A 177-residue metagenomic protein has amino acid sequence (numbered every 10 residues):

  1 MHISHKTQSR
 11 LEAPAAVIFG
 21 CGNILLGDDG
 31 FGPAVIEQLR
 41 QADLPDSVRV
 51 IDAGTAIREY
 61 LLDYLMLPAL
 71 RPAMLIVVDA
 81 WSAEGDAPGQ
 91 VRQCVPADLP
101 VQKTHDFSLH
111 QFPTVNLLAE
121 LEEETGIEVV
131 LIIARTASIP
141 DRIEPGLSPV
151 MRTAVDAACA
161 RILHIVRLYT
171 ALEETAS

Functional and structural regions predicted by a protein language model:
M1-T136, P145-A157, L163-A176: N-terminal catalytic or cofactor-binding beta/alpha core of small enzyme domains
P140-D141: Short, solvent-exposed loop/turn segments at secondary-structure junctions
